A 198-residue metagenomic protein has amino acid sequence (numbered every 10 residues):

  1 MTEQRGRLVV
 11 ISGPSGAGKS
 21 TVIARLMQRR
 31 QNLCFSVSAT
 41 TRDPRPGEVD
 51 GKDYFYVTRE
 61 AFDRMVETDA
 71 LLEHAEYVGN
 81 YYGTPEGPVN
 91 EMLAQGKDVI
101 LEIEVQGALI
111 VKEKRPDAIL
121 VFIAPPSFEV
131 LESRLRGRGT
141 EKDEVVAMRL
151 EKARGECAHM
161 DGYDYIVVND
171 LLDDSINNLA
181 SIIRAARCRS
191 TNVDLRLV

Functional and structural regions predicted by a protein language model:
M1-L8, Q31: Extreme N-terminal, non-catalytic leader segments that precede Walker-type/kinase nucleotide-binding cores
T2, G137-E141, G155-V198: NTP-dependent small-molecule kinase module
T2, Q28, G47-V49, E91-A94 (+2 more regions): Conserved catalytic network of the ASCE P-loop NTPase/AAA+ motor domain
G6-V10, D98-I100: Residue-level preference for the first positions of well-ordered beta-strands
G13, G18: Conserved glycine(s) of the Walker
T21-L71: N-terminal phosphate/diphosphate-binding loop that engages ATP/GTP or pyrophosphate donors across diverse enzyme folds
E60-A70, T84-G139, I183: ATP-dependent NMP and nucleoside kinases share a basic, alpha-helical "lid"
L72-G79, G137-V145: Flexible beta-alpha connector loops of hexameric P-loop NTPases
